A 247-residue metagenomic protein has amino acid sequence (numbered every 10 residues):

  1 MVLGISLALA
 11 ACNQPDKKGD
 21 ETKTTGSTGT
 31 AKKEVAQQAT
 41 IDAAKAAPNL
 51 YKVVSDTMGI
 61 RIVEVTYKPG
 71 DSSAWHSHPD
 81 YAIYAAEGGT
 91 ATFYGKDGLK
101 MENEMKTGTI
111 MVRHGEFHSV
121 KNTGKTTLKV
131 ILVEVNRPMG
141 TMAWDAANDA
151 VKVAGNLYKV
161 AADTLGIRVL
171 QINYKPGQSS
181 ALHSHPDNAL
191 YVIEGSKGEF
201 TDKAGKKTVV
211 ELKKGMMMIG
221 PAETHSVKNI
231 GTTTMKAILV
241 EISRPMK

Functional and structural regions predicted by a protein language model:
A8-A11: C-terminal motif of bacterial Sec signal peptides marking the signal peptidase cleavage site
N13-P15: Bacterial signal peptide processing site
P48-S72, D80-I83, V151-S179, D187-L190 (+1 more regions): A short glycine-rich, His/Asp/Glu-containing loop-to-beta-strand
S55-D56, D97-G115, K206-A222: Short acidic-glycine-tyrosine-enriched beta hairpin
G70-S73, I110-K121, S179-S180, M216-K228: Histidine-centered metal-chelating micro-motifs
H78-D97, H185-A204: Glycine- and acidic-residue-biased ligand/ion/polar-headgroup-sensing regions
G88, E116-R137, G195, A222-M246: Ligand-binding loop in jelly-roll beta-barrel domains
K129-L165: Surface-exposed beta-loop interaction hotspot
